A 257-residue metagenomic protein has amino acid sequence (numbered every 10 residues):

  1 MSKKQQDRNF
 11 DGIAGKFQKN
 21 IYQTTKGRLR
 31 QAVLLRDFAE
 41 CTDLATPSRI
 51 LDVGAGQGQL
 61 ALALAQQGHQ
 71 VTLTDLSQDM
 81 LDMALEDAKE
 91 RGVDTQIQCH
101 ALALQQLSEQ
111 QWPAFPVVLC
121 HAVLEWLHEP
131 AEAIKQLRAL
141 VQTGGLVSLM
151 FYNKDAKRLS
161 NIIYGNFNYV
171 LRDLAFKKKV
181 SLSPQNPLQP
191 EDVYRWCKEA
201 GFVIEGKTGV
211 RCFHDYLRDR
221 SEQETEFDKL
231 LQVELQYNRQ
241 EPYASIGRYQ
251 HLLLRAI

Functional and structural regions predicted by a protein language model:
M1-A45, Q59, A63, R91: Conserved class I S-adenosyl-L-methionine
P47-G54: Conserved class I S-adenosyl-L-methionine
Q59-Q106: Class I SAM-dependent methyltransferase SAM/SAH-binding core
L119: A conserved beta-strand element that flanks and buttresses the S-adenosyl-L-methionine
A131-L146: A short glycine-rich, Lys/Arg-flanked "PGG" loop and its adjoining helix->strand segment in the class I
L146-D173: Conserved class I S-adenosyl-L-methionine
F176-D192: Acceptor-substrate binding/catalytic loop of class I
G206-I257: A C-terminal cap/extension of S-adenosyl-L-methionine-dependent methyltransferases that defines the acceptor-substrate
